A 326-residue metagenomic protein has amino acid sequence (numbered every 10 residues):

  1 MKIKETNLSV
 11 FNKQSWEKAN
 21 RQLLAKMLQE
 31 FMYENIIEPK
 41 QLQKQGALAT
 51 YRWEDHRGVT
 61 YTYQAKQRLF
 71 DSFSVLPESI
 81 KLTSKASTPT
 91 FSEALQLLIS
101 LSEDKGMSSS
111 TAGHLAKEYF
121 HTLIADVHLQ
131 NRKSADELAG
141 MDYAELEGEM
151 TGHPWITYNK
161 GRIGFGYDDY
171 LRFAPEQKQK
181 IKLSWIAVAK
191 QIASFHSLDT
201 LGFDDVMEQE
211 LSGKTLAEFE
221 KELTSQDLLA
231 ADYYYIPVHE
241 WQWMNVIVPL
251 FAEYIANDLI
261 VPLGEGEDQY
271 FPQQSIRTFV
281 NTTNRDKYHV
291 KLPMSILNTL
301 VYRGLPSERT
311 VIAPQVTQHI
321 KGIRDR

Functional and structural regions predicted by a protein language model:
K2-R326: Nucleotide/phosphate-binding site architecture used for ATP/NTP-dependent chemistry
